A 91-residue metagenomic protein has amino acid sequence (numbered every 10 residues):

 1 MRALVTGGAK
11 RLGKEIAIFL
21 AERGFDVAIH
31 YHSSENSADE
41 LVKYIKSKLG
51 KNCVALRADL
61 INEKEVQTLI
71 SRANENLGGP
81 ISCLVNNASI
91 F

Functional and structural regions predicted by a protein language model:
M1-A28: Canonical Rossmann dinucleotide-binding motif of NAD(H)/NADP(H)-dependent dehydrogenases/reductases, specifically
K14, I18, E22, D39 (+2 more regions): Amphipathic, non-transmembrane alpha-helical secondary structure
R23-E40: Conserved glycine-rich Rossmann-like NAD(P)H-binding loop of the short-chain dehydrogenase/reductase
V27, N52-C53: Hydrophobic anchor at the start of a short beta-strand that flanks the dinucleotide cofactor-binding loop
E35-N36, R57-I70: The beta1-alpha1 cofactor-binding region of Rossmann-like NAD(H)/NADP(H)-dependent oxidoreductases
L41-L49: Short, conserved SAM-binding/catalytic segment of Class I S-adenosyl-L-methionine-dependent methyltransferases
L49-N52, R72-N86: A glycine-rich helix->loop->beta "capping" turn within Rossmann-like NAD(P)(H)-dependent oxidoreductase domains
N87-F91: Conserved NAD(P)H cofactor-binding loop of Rossmann-fold oxidoreductase domains
